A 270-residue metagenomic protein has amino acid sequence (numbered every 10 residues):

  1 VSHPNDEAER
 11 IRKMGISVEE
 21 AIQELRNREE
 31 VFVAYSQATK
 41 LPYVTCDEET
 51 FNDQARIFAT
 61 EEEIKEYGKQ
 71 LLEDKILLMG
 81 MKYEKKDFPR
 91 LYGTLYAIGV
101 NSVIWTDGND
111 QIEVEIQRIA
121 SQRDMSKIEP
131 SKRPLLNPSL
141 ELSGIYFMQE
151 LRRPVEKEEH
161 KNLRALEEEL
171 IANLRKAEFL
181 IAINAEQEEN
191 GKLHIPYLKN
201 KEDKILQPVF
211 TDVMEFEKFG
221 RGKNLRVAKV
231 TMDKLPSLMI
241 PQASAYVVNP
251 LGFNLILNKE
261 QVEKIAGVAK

Functional and structural regions predicted by a protein language model:
V1-K270: An interfacial alpha-helical scaffold signature
